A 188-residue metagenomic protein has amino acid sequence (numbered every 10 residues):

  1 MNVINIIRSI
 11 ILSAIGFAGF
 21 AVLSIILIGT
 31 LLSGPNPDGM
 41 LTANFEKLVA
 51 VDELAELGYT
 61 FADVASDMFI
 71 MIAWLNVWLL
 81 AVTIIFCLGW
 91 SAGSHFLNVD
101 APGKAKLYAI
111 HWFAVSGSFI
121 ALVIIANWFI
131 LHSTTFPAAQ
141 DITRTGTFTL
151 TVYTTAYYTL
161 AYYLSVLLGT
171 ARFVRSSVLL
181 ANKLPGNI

Functional and structural regions predicted by a protein language model:
M1-V22, D100-G117: Alpha-helical transmembrane segments and their helix-start/interface "positive-inside/aromatic belt" motifs in integral
L12-I28, A81-F86, S116-N127: Canonical alpha-helical transmembrane segments of integral membrane proteins
G19-V77, T134, I142-T151: Long, glycine/tryptophan/cysteine-rich extracytoplasmic
S24-G29, G93-S94, A126, L131 (+1 more regions): Membrane-water interface at transmembrane helix exits
I72-A92, K106-Y108: Hydrophobic alpha-helical transmembrane segments
L79-F86, T155-L167: Hydrophobic cores of alpha-helical transmembrane segments in multi-pass inner/ER membrane proteins, independent
W90-F136: Hydrophobic alpha-helical transmembrane segments of integral membrane proteins
L160-I188: Cytosolic juxtamembrane helix at the C-terminal end of the final transmembrane segment
